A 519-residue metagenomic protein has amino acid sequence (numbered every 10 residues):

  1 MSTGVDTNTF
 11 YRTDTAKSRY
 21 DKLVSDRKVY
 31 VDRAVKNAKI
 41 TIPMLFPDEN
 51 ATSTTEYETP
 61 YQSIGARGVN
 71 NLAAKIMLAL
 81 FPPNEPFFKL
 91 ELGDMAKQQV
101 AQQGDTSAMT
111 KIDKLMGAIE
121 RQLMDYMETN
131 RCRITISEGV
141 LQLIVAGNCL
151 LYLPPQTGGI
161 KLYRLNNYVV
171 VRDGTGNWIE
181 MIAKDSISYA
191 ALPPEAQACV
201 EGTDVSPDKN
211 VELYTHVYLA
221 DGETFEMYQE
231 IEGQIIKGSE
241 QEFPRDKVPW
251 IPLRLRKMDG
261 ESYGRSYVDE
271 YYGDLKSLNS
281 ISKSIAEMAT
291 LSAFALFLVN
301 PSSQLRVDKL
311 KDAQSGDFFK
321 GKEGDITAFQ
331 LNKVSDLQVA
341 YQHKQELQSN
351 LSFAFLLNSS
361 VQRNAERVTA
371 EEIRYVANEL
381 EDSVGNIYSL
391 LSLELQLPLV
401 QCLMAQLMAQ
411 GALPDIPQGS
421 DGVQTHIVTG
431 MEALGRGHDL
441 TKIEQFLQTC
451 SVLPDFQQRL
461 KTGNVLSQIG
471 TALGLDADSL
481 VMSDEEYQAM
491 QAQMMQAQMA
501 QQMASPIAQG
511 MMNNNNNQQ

Functional and structural regions predicted by a protein language model:
M1-C199: Extended, helix-rich architectural segments
M1-S25, V29, A38, F297-Q519: C-terminal anchoring/interaction modules
T9-D14, N50-A66, M77-P86, T106-I112 (+5 more regions): Charged, low-complexity, helix/coiled-coil-prone segments
G68, L72-M77, T135-I144, L213 (+5 more regions): Generic hydrophobic, helix-prone segments enriched in Leu/Val/Ile
N70-L80, E91-Q98, S107-M109, Y228-K237 (+2 more regions): Short, mixed-charge, low-aromatic patches
A74-F81, Y272-M288, Q448, S467-T471: Short, hydrophobic/amphipathic alpha-helical patches that form generic packing surfaces within helical domains
A108-P155, Y263-L298, N332-E366, I373-L407: Long, contiguous amphipathic alpha-helices that act as assembly "spine/axial" helices in icosahedral shell and virion
V145, L153-D312: Structured, contiguous alpha/beta core segments that scaffold functional sites
